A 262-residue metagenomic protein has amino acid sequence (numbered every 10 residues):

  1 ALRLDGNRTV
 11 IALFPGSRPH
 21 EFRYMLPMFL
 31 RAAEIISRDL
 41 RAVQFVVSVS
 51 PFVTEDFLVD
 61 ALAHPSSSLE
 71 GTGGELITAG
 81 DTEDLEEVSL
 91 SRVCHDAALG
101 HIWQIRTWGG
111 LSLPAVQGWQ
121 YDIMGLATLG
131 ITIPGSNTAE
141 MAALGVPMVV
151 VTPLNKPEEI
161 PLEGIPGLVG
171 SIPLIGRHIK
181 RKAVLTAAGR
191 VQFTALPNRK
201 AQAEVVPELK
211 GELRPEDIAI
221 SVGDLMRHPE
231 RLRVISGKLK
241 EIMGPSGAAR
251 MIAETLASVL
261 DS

Functional and structural regions predicted by a protein language model:
A1-S262: Nucleotide-activated sugar donor-binding and catalytic core shared by glycosyltransferases and related lipid-linked
